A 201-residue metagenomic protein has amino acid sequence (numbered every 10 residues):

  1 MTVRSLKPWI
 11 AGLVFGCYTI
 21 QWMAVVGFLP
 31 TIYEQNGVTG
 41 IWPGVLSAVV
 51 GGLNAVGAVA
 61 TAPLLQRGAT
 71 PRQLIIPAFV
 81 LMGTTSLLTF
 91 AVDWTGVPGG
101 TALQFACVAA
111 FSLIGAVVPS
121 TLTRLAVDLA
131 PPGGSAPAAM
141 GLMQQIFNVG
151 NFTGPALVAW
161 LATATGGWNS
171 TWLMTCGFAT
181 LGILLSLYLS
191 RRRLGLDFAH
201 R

Functional and structural regions predicted by a protein language model:
L6-A58: Extracytoplasmic gate region of multi-pass secondary transporters
T31, S120-A130: Intracellular helix-loop hinge segments at the cytoplasmic ends of transmembrane helices in 12-TM rocker-switch-type
T39-S47, Q104, A136, M140: Juxtamembrane helix-start elements in MFS-like secondary transporters
L46-N54, M143, F147, F178: Transmembrane alpha-helical segments of major facilitator superfamily
G57-T70: Helix-to-loop junctions at the C-terminal end of transmembrane segments in multipass secondary transporters
P71-L122: C-terminal transmembrane helical hairpin of 12-TM major facilitator-type secondary transporters
D128-G167, T175: A late C-terminal transmembrane helix in Major Facilitator Superfamily
T163, W172-R201: Multi-pass alpha-helical transporter architecture, strongest for 12-TM Major Facilitator/SLC carriers used
